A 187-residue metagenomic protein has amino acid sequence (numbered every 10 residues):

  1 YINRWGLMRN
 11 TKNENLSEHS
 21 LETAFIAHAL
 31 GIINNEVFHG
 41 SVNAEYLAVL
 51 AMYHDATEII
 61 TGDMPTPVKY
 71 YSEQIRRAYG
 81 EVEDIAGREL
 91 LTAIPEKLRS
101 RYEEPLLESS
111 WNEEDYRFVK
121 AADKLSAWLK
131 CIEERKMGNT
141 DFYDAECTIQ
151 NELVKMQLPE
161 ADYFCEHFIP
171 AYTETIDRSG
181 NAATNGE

Functional and structural regions predicted by a protein language model:
Y1-E187: Alpha-helical, largely C-terminal catalytic domains that coordinate divalent metal ions via clustered Asp/Glu/His
